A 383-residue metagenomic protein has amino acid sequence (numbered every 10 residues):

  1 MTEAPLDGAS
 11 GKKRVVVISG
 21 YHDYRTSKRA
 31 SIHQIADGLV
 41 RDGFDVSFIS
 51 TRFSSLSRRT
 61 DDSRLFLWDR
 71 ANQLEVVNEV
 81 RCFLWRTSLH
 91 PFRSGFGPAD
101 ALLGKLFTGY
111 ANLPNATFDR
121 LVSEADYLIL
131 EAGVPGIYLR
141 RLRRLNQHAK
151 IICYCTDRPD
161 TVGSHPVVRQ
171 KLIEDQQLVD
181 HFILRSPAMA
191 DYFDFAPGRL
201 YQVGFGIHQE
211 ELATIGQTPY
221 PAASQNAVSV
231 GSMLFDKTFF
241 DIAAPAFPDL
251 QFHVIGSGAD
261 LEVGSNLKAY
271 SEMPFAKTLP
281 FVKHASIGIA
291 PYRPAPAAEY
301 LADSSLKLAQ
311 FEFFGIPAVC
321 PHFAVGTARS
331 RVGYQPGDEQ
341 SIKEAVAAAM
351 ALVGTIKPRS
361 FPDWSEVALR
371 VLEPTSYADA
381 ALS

Functional and structural regions predicted by a protein language model:
P5, A9-I32, T51-R52, A290: Nucleotide-activated donor-dependent transferases that construct or modify glycoconjugates
T26, A30, E272, A276 (+3 more regions): Nucleotide-sugar-dependent
H33-I35, N112-A125, R158, V162-F182: Membrane-proximal helix-turn-helix segments that form the acceptor-binding/catalytic region of lipid-linked
G97, A101-T108, N115-P135: Short N-terminal targeting/anchoring amphipathic segment
L103-L106, H208-K283, K307-L308, P336: Conserved catalytic-core segment of nucleotide-activated headgroup transferases in glycan assembly
P159-T161, V179-L200, T327-A328: A short, active-site helix/loop in glycosyltransferases that binds the activated sugar's phosphate group
D160-P166, D191-F195, Y201-Q202, I207-A223: Acidic anion/phosphate-binding donor-loop and adjacent secondary structure in glycosyltransferase catalytic cores
Q340, A347-S383: A charged, aromatic-enriched C-terminal amphipathic alpha-helix characteristic of glycosyltransferases across folds
